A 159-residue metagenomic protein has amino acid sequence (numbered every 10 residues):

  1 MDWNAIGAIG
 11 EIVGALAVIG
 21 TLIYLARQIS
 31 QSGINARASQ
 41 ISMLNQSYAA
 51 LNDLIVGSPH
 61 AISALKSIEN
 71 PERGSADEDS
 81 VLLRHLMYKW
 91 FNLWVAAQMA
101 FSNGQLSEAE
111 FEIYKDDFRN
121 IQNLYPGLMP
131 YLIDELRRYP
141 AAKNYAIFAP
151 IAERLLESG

Functional and structural regions predicted by a protein language model:
M1-A5, S158-G159: Basic/polar N-terminal segments that are highly enriched at the extreme N-terminus, encompassing both cleavable
M1-D2, N52, Y88, L132: Short leucine-rich amphipathic alpha-helices used at interfaces
W3-G74: Membrane-proximal alpha-helical anchors
D79-G159: An amphipathic alpha-helical interaction surface
